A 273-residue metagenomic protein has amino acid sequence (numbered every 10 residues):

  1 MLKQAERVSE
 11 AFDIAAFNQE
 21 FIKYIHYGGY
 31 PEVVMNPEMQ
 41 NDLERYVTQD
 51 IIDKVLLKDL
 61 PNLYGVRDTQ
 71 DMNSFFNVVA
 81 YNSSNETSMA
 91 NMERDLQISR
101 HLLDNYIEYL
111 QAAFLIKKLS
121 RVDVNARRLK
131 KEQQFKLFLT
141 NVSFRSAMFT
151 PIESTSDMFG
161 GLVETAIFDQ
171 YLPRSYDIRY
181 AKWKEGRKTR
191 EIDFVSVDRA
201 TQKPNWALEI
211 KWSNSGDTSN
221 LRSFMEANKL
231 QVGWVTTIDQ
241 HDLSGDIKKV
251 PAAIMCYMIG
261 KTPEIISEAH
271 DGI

Functional and structural regions predicted by a protein language model:
Q4-I51: Amphipathic alpha-helical "lid/sensor" segments that cap RecA-like P-loop NTPase cores
P37-A200: Accessory nucleic acid-recognition modules appended to NTPase machines
D193, P204-N214: Active-site ExK catalytic segment of metal-dependent nucleases
A200, S223-Q231: Arginine/glycine-rich "motif VI" loop of SF2 helicases in the C-terminal RecA-like domain
L208-I210, Q231-T237: Short, hydrophobic beta-strand segments that form beta-sheet elements in well-ordered domains
S213-F224: Active-site-adjacent loop/helix micro-motif of nuclease/hydrolase catalytic cores
I238-I273: Domain-level recognition of nuclease-like catalytic cores that cleave nucleotide substrates
